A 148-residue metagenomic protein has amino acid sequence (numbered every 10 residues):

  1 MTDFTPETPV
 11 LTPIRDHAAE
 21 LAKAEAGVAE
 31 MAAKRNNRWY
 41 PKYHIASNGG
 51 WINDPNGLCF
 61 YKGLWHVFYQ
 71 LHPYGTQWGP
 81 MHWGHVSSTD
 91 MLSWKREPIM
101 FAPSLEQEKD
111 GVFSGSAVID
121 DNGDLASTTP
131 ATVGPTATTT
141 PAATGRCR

Functional and structural regions predicted by a protein language model:
T2-R148: Beta-rich carbohydrate-recognition and catalytic domains
